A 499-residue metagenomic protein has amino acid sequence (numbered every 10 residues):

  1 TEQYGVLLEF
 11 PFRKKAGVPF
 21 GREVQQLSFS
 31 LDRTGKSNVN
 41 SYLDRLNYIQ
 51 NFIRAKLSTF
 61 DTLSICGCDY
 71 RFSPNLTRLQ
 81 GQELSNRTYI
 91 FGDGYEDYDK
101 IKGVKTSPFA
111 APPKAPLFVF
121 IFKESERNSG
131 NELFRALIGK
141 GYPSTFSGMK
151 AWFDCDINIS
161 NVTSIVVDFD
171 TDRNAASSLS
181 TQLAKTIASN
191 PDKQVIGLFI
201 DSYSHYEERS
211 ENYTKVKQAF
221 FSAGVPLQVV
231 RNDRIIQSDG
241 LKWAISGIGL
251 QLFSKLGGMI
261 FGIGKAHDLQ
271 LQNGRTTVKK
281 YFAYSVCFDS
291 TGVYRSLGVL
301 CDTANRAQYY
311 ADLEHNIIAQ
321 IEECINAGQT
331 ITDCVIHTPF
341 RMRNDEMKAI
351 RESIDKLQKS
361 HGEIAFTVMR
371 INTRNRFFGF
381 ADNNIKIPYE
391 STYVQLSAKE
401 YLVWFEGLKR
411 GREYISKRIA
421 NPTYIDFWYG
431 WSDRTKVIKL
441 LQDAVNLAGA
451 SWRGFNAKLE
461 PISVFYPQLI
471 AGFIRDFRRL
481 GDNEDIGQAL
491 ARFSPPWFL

Functional and structural regions predicted by a protein language model:
T1-Q251, S296-G298, A307, A491-L499: Extended, highly charged clamp/arch subdomains and adjacent linkers that form or line substrate-binding channels
D156, D168-N174, Q182-K193, L198-L499: Long, contiguous domain-sized segments
